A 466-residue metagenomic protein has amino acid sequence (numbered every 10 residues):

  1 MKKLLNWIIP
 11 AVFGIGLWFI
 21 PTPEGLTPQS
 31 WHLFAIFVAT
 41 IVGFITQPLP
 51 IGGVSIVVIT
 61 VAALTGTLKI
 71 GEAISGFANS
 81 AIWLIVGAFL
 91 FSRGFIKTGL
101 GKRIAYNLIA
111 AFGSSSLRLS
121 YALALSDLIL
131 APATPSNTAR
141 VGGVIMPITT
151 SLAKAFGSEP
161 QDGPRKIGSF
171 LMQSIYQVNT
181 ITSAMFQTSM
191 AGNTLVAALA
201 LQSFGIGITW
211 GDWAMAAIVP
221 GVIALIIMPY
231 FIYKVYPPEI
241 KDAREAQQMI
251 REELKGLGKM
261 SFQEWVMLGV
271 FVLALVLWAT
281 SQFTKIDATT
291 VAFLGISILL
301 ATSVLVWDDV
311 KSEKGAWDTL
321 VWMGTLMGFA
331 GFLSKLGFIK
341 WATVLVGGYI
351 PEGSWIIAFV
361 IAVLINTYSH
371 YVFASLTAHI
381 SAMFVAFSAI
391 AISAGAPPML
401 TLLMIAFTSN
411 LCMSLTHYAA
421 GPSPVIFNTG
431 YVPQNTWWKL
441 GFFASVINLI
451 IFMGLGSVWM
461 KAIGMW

Functional and structural regions predicted by a protein language model:
M1, E24-H32, G71-S80, I206-V219 (+5 more regions): Interfacial loop-to-helix junctions that mark the boundaries of transmembrane helices in multi-pass membrane
M1-F19, K97-L100, N137-V141, F156-G258 (+1 more regions): Juxtamembrane and boundary regions of transmembrane helices in multi-pass small-molecule transporters and channels
L5-G16, A35-V42, V57, V61 (+14 more regions): Lipid-exposed faces of alpha-helical membrane segments in multi-pass integral membrane proteins
L17-G25, G66-E72, A133, F204 (+6 more regions): Transmembrane helix-loop junctions in multi-pass membrane proteins
I20-P21, G25-A35, A78-L90, D287-I296 (+2 more regions): Structural signature of hydrophobic alpha-helical transmembrane segments
T22, A39, G52-E159, E313 (+2 more regions): Membrane-embedded alpha-helical segments and adjacent helix-loop junctions characteristic of multi-pass solute
P23-W31, V38-I56, L225, Y230-P237 (+2 more regions): Flexible hinge motifs at transmembrane-helix junctions and intramembrane kinks/re-entrant loops in multi-pass membrane
I41-P50, D127-S136, Y176-Q187, L277-F283 (+2 more regions): Transmembrane alpha-helix interface/packing and boundary motifs in multi-pass membrane proteins, characterized by
